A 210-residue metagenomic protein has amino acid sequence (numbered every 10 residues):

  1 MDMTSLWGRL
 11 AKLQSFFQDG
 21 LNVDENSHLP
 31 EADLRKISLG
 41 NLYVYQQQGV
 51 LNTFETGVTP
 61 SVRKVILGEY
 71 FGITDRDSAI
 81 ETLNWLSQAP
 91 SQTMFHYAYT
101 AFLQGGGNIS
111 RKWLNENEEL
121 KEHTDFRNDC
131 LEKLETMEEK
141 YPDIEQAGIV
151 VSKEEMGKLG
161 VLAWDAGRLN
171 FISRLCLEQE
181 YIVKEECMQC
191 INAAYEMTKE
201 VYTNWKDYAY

Functional and structural regions predicted by a protein language model:
D2-M188, A193-Y210: Polar/charged low-complexity regulatory segments
